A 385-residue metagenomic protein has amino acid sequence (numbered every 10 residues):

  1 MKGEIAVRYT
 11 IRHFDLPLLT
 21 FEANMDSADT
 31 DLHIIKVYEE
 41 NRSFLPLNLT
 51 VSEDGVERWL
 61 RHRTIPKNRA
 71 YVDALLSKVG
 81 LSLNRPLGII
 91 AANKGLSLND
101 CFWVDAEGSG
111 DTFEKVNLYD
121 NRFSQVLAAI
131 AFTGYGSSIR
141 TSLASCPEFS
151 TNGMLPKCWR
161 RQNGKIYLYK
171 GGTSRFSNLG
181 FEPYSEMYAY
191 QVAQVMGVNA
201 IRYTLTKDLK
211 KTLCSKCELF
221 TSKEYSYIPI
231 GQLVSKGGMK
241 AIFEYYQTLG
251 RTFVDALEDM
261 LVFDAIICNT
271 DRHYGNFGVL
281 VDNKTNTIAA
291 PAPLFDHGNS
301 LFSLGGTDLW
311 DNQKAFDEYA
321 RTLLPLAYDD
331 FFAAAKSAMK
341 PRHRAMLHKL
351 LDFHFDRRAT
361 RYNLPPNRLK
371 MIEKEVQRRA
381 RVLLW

Functional and structural regions predicted by a protein language model:
M1-V262, I266-C268, L280-W385: Phosphate/dinucleotide-binding and metal-coordinating scaffold of catalytic cores in nucleotide-dependent enzymes
H273, G278-L280: Conserved protein-kinase catalytic-loop segment immediately C-terminal to the catalytic Asp of the HRD motif
